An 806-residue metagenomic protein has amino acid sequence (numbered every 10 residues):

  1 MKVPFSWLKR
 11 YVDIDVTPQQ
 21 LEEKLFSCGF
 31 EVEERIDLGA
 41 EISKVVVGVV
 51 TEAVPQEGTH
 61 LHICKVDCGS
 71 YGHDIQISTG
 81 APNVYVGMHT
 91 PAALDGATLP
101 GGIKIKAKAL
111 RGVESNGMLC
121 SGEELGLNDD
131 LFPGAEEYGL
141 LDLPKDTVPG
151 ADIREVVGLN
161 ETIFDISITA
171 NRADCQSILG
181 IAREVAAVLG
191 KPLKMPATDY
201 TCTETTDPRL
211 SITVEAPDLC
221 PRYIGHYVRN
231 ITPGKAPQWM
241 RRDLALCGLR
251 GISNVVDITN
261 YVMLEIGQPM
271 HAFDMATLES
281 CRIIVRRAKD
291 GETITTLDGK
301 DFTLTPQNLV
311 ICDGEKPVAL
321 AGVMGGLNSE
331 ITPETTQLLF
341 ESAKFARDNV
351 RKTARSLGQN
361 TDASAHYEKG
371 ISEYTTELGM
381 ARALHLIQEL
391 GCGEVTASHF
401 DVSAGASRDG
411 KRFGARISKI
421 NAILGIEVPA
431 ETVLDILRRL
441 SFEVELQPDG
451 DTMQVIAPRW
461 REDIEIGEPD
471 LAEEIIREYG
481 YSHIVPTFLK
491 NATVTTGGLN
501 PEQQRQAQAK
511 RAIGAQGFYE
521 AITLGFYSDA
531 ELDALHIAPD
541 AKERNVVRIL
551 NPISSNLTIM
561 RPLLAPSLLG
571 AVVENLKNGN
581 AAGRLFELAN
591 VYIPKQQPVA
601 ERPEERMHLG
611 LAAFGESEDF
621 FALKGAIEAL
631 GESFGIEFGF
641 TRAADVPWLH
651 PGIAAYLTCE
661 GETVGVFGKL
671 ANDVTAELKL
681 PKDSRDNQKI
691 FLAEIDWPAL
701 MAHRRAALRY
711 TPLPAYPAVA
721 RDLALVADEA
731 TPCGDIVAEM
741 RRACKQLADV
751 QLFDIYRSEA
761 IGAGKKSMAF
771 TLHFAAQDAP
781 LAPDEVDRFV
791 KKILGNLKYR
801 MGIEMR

Functional and structural regions predicted by a protein language model:
M1-C202, T206, L339, G358 (+5 more regions): Phosphate-backbone binding interfaces of nucleic-acid-interacting proteins
K2, Q19-E23, R439-F442, P448 (+3 more regions): A carboxyl-terminal module marker
F5, E23, A53-P55, L189 (+1 more regions): Glycine/proline-enriched, intrinsically flexible loops and inter-domain linkers
G39-S43, Y200-E204, Q454-I456, T493-V494 (+4 more regions): Beta-rich nucleic-acid/ligand-interaction surfaces
V47-I77, L246, T259-N328: Conserved mixed alpha/beta core segments that line enzyme active sites in large multi-domain catalysts
E114-L140, R154, T162, I311-R408 (+5 more regions): Mobile "lid/hinge" segments at catalytic clefts and subdomain interfaces of large enzymes
L189-V214, G391-I420, E427: Terminal amphipathic helices with adjacent charged low-complexity linkers/tails
F413-A581, R721, H773-A775, P780 (+1 more regions): Extended, well-folded interaction surfaces typified by the phenylalanyl-tRNA synthetase beta subunit core
